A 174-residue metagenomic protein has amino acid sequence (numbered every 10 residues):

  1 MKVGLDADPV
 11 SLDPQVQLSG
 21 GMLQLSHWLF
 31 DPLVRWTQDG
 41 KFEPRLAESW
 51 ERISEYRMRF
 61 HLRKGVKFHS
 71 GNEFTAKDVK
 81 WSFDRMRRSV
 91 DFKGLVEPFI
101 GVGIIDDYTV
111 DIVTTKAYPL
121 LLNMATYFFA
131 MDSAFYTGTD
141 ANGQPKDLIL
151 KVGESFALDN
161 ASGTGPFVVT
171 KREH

Functional and structural regions predicted by a protein language model:
G4-S54, H61, D84, D159-P166: N-terminal lobe/hinge region of extracytoplasmic solute-binding protein
P9, G65-V66, A117-Y118: Acidic glycine-/aspartate-rich tracts in secreted/extracellular proteins
S11-L12, R88-K93, P119-L121: Secretory-pathway/luminal and periplasmic proteins that interact with or process carbohydrate-rich
P14-V16, N72, L122-A125: Short, solvent-exposed loop/turn and secondary-structure capping segments
E48-F92, I105, D111: Aromatic- and charge-enriched surface segment that lines or borders ligand/interaction sites
E51, G94-D147, E173: Surface-exposed binding/hinge segments that line and control ligand-binding clefts or catalytic entry sites
I149-E173: Alpha-helix-centered segments that form part of catalytic cores
